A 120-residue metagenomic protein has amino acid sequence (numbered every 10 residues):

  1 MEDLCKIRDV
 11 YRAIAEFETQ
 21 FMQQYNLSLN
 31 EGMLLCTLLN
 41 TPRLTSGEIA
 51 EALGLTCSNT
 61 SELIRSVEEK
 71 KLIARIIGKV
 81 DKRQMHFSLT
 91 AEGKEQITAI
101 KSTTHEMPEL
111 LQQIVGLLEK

Functional and structural regions predicted by a protein language model:
M1-Y25, L72, H86-A91, I97: N-terminal leader segment of winged-helix/HTH proteins
L4, G32, S102: Conserved glycosyltransferase catalytic-site signature
R8-Y11, L35, A50, L111-V115: Conserved protein kinase catalytic domain
Y11, A15, L53, K101-T104: Amphipathic, non-transmembrane alpha-helical scaffold segments
R12, Y25, L53-T56, R75-G78 (+1 more regions): Generic secretory/membrane-interface signal
F17-T56: N-terminal helix-turn-helix DNA-binding core of bacterial DNA-binding proteins
R65-K120: Charged, amphipathic alpha-helical coiled-coil/dimerization segments
